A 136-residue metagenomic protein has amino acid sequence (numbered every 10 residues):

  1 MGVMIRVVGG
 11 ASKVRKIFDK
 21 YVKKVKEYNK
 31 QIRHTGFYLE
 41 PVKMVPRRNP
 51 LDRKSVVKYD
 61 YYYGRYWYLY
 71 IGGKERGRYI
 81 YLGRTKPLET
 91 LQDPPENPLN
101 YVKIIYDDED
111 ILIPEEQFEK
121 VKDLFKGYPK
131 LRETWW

Functional and structural regions predicted by a protein language model:
M1-W136: Conserved glycine(s) in the ABC-transporter nucleotide-binding domain "signature"
